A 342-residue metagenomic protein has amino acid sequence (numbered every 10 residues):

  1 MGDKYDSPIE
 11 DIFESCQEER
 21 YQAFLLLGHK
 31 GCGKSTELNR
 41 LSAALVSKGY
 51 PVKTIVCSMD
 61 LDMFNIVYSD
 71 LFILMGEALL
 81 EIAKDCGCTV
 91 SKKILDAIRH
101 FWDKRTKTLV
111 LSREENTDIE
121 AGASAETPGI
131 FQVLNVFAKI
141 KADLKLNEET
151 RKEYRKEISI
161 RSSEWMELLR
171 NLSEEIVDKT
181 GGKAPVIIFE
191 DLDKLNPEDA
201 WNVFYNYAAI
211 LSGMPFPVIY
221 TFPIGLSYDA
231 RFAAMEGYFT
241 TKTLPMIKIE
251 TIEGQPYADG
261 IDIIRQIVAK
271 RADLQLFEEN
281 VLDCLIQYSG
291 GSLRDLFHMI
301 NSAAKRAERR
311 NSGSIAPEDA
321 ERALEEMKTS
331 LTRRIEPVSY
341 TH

Functional and structural regions predicted by a protein language model:
M1-Y21: A short, basic N-terminal segment
Q22-F24, G28-G182: P-loop NTPase nucleotide-binding core
G31-K34, D193-K194, S289-R294: Gly/Ser/Thr-rich loops at beta-strand to alpha-helix junctions that form or flank small-molecule/cofactor-binding
E37-L41, D70-A78, V203, Y207 (+3 more regions): Alpha-helical scaffold elements adjacent to nucleotide-binding pockets in ATP/GTP-utilizing enzyme cores
E37-N39, F64-V67, N196-N202, D229-A234 (+1 more regions): A short acidic (Asp/Glu
E149, E153-L282: The catalytic "switch" region of P-loop NTPases
E278-L331: Amphipathic alpha-helical "lid/sensor" segments that cap RecA-like P-loop NTPase cores
T341-H342: Conserved small/polar residues in nucleotide/adenosyl-binding loops
